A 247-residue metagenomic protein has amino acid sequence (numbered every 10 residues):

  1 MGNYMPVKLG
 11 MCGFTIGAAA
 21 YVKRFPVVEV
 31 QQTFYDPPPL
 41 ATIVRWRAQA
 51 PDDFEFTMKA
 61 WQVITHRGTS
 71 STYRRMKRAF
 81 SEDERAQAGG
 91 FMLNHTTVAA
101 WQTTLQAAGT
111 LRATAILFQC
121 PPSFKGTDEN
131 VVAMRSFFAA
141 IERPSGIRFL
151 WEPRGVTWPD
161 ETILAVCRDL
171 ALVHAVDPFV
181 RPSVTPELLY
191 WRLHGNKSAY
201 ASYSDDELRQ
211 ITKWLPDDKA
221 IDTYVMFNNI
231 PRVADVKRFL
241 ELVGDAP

Functional and structural regions predicted by a protein language model:
G2-P247: Residues lining hydrophobic/aromatic ligand-binding pockets adjacent to catalytic sites
